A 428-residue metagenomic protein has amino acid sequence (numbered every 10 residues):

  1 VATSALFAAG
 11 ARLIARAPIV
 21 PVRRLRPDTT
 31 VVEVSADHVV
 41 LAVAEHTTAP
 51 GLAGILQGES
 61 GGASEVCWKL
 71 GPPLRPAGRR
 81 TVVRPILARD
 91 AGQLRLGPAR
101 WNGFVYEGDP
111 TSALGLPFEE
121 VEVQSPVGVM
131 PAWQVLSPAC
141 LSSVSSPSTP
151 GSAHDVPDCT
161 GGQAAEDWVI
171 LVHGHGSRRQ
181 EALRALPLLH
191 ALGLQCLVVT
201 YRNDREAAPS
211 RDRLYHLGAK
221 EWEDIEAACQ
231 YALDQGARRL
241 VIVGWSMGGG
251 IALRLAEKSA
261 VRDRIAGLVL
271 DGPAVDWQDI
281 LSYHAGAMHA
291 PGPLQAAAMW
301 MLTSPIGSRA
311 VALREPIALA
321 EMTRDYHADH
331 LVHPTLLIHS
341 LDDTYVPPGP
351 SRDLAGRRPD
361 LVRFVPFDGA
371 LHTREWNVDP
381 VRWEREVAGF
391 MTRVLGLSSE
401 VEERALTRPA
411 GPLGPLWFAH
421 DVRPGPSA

Functional and structural regions predicted by a protein language model:
V1-A113, S143-G151, C159-T160, P409 (+1 more regions): N-terminal targeting or regulatory segments adjacent to alpha/beta-hydrolase or S9 domains
P126-C140, C159-R202, E206-A208: Short, surface-exposed "cap/lid" segments of acyl-processing enzymes
L214-Q235: Alpha/beta-hydrolase active-site loop
K258-L319: Hydrolase active-site cap/lid region
H330-V332, L337-H339, D343: Short beta-strand/loop motif that positions the catalytic acidic residue of the alpha/beta-hydrolase fold
L341-V346, T373-R374: Acidic catalytic loop of the alpha/beta-hydrolase fold
P347-G356: Short alpha-helix in the alpha/beta-hydrolase fold that links the catalytic acid
A370-E384, T407: Catalytic histidine-centered segment of alpha/beta-hydrolase-like enzymes
